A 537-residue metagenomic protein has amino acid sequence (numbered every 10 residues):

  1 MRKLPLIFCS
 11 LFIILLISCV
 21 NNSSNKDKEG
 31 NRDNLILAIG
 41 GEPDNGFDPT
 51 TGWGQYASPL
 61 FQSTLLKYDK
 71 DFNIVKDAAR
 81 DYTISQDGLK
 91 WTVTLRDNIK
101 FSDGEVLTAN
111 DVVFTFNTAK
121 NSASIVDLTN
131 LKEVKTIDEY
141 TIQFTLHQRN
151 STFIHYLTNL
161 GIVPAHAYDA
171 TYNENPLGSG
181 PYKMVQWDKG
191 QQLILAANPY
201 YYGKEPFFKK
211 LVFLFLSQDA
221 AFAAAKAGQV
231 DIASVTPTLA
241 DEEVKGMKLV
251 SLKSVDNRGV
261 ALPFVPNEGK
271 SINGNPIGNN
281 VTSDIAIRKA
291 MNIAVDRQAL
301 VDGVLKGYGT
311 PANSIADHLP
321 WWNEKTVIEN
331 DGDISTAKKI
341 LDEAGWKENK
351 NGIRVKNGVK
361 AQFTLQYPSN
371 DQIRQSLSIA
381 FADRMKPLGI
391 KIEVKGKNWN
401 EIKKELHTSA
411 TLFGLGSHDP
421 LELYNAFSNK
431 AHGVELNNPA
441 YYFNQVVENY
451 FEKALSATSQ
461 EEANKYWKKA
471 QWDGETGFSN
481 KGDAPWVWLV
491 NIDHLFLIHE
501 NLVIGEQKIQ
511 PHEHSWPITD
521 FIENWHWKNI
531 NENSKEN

Functional and structural regions predicted by a protein language model:
L35-L37, G104, K226, I232-V235 (+3 more regions): Periplasmic binding protein-like
A38-Q86, N117, L177: N-terminal lobe/hinge region of extracytoplasmic solute-binding protein
G52, N73, Y156-P206, K210 (+4 more regions): Gly/Pro-rich hinge or "lid" segments in bacterial periplasmic/extracellular proteins
T83, D87-K90, V126-A167, N501: Surface-exposed binding/hinge segments that line and control ligand-binding clefts or catalytic entry sites
T108-T115, E139-Q143, G180-P181, K209-K210 (+4 more regions): Alpha-helical secondary-structure segments
D188, Q192, A197-P199, N292-K325 (+3 more regions): Detector for C-terminal structural segments
P199-E243, K391-E393: Ligand-site clamp/hinge motif
W346-S417, H494: Ligand/substrate-recognition segments at binding pockets and active sites
